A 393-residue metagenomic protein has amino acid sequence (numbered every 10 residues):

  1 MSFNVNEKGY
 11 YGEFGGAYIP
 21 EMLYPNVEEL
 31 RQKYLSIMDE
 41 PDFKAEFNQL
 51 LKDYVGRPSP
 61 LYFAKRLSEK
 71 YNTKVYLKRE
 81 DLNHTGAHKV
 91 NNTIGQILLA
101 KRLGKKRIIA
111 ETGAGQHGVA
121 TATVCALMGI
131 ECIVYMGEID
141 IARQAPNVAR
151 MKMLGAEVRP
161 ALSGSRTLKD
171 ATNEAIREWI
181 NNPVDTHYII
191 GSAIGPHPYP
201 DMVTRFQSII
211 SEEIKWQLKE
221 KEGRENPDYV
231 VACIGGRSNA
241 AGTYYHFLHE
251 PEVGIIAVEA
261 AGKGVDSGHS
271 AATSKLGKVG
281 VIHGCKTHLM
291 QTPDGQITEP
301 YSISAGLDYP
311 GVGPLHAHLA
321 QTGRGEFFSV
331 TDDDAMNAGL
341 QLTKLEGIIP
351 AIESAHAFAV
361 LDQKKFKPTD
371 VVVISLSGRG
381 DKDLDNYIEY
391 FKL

Functional and structural regions predicted by a protein language model:
F3-G15, E28-K105: Positively charged, low-complexity intrinsically disordered leader regions
R79-N92, I108-G118, G164, Q207 (+5 more regions): Active-site nucleophile and cofactor-binding loops and adjacent substrate-binding regions of central metabolic enzymes
H84, A100-G137, E225-N239, I255-V258 (+1 more regions): A short, small-residue-rich loop immediately preceding and capping a beta-strand
G86, V90-Q96, A110-M128, A142-A145 (+4 more regions): Short glycine/serine/threonine-rich phosphate/pyrophosphate-binding segments that cradle anionic phosphate groups
I109, H117-A175, D266-G277, D383-K392: Active-site-proximal loop->helix
K169-E178, D185, S192-V253: Glycine-rich ThDP/TPP pyrophosphate-binding loop and its adjacent helix/strand module within ThDP-dependent enzymes
T172-I176, I180-P198, R224, H249-E252 (+2 more regions): Active-site/ligand-binding loops adjacent to catalytic centers
I234, S238, G242, D332-F391: Claisen-condensing/thiolase-fold acyl-transfer catalytic domains that form or cleave C-C bonds in fatty acid
